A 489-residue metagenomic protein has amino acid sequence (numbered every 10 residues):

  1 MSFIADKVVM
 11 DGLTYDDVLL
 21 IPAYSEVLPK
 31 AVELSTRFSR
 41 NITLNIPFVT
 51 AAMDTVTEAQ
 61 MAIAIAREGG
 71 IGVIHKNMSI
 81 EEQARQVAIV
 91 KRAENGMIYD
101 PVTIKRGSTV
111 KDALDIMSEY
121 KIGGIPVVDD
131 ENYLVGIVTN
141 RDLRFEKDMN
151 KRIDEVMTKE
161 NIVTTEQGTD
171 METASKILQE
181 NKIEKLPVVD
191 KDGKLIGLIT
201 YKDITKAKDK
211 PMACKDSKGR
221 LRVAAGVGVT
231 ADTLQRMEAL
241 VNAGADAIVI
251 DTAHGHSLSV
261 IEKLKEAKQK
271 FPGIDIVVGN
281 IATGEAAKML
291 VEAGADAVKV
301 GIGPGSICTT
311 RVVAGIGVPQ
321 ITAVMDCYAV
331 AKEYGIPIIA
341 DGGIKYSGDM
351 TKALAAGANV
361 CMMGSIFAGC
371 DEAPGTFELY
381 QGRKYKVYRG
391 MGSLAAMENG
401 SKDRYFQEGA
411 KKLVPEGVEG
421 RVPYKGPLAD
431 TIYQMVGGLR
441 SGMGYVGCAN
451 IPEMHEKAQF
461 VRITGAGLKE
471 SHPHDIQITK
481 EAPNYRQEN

Functional and structural regions predicted by a protein language model:
M1-Y24, I104, E166, G226 (+3 more regions): Alpha/beta catalytic cores of nucleotide-metabolism and tRNA/nucleoside-modifying enzymes
K30, S79-A88, E146-N150, D170 (+6 more regions): Active-site-adjacent beta->alpha loops and helix N-cap segments on the catalytic face of soluble alpha/beta enzymes
V32-L44, A51-M53, E82-Y120, V127-D129 (+5 more regions): Bateman/CBS regulatory modules and CBS-like beta-alpha motifs in cytosolic regions of diverse proteins
T43-T50, G96-P101, D216-G226, A267-A282 (+2 more regions): Short beta-strand/loop segments at the ligand-binding rim of alpha/beta enzyme cores
Q60-I63, Q235-A243, A282-V300, A340 (+1 more regions): Catalytic cores of alpha/beta
R67-E82, K191, A245-S257, D296-A314 (+1 more regions): Glycine-rich phosphate-binding active-site loops on the catalytic face of alpha/beta enzymes
V73-N77, T103-I104, G124-P126, T164-T165 (+6 more regions): Catalytic beta/alpha-barrel core
I74-S79, I122, P126, Y133-M149 (+4 more regions): Short beta->alpha transition motifs characteristic of CBS
